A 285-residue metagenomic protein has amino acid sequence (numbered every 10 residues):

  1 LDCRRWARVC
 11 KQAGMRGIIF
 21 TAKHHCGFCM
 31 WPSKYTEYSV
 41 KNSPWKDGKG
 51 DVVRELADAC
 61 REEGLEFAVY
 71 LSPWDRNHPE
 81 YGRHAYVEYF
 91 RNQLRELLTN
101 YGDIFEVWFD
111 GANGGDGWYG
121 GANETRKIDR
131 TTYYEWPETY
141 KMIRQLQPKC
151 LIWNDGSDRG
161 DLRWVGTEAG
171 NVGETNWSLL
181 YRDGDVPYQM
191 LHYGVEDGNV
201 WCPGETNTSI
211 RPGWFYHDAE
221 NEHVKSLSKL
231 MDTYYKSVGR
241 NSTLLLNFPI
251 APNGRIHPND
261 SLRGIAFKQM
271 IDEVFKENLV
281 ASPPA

Functional and structural regions predicted by a protein language model:
L1-P284: Mature catalytic domains of secreted/periplasmic carbohydrate-active enzymes
